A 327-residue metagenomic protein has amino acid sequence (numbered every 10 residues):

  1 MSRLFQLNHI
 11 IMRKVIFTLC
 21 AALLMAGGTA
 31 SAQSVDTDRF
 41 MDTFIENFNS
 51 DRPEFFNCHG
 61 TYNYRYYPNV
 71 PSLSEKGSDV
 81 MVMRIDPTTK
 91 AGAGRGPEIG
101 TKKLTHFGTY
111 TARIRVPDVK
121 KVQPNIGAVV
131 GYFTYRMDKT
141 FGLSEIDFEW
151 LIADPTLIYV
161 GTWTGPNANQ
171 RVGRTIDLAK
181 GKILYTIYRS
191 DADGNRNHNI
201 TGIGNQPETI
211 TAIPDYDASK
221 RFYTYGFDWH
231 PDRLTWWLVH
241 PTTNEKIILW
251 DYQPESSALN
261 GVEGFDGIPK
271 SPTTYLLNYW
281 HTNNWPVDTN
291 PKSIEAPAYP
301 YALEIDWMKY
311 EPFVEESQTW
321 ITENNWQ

Functional and structural regions predicted by a protein language model:
S2-R3, N8-V15: Positively charged n-region of N-terminal signal peptides that target proteins for export
I11, G28-A32: Sec/Tat signal peptide C-region and signal peptidase I cleavage site
T18-G27: Bacterial N-terminal signal peptides
Q33-Q327: GH16 jelly-roll
